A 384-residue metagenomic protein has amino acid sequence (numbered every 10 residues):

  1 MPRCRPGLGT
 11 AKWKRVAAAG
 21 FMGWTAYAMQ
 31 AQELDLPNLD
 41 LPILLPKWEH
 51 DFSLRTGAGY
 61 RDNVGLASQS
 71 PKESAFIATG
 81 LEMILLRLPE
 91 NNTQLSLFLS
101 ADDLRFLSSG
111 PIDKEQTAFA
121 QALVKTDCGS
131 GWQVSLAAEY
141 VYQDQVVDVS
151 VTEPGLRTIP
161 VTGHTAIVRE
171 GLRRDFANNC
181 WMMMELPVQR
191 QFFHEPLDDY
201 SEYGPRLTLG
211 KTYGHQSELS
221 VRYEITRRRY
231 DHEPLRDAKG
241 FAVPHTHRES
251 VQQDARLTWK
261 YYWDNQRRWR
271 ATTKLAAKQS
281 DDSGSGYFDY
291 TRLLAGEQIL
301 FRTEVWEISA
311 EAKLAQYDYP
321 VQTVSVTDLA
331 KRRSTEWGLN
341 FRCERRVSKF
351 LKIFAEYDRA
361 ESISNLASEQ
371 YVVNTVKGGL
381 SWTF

Functional and structural regions predicted by a protein language model:
M1-L45: Cleavable N-terminal export/targeting peptides
A31-F384: Gram-negative and organellar
